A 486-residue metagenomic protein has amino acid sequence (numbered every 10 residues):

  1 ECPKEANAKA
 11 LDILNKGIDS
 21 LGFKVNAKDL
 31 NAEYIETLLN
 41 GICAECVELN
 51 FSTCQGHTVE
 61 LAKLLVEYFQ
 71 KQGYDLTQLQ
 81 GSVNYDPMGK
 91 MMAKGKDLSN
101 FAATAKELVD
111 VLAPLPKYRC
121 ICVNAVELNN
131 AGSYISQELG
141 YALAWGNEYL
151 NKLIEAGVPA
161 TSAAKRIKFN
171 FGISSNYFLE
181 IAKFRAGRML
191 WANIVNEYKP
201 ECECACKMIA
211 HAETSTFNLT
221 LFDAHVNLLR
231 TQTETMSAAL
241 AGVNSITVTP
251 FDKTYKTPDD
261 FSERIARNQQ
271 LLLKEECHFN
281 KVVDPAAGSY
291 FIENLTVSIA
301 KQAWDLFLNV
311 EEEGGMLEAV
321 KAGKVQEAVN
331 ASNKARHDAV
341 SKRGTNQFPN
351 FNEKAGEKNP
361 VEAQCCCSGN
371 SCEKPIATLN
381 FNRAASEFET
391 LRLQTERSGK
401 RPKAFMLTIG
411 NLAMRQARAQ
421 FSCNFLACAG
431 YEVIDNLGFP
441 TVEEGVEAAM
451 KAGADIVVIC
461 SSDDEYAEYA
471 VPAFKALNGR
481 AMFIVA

Functional and structural regions predicted by a protein language model:
E1-N176, E180, Y198-H211, A239 (+11 more regions): Catalytic alpha/beta active-site cores
G17, G73, W191, A241 (+4 more regions): Conserved, mostly hydrophobic/aromatic
N84-M88, N124-N130, K165-S174, A205-F217 (+3 more regions): A glycine-rich phosphate-binding loop feature that marks nucleotide/adenosyl-phosphate handling sites
A113-K152, Q232-F307: Mobile "lid/hinge" segments at catalytic clefts and subdomain interfaces of large enzymes
S133-L139, S174-A186, S215-L228, K256-A266 (+4 more regions): Short glycine/threonine-rich loop-to-helix capping motif typified by GTGT followed within a few residues by an Asp-Pro
G146, N170-P258, S262-A266: Glycine-rich anion/phosphate-binding loop at the beta-strand->alpha-helix junction
N244, D305-P402: Intrinsic disorder at enzyme termini
E389-G430: C-terminal accessory/binding modules appended to enzymatic or scaffolding proteins
